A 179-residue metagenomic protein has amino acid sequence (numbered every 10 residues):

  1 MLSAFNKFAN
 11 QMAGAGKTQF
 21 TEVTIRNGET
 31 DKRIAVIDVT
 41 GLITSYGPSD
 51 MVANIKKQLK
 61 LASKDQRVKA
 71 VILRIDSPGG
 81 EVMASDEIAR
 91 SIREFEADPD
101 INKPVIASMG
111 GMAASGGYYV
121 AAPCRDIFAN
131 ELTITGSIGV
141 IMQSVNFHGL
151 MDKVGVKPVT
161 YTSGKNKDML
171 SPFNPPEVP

Functional and structural regions predicted by a protein language model:
M1-K103, M112-P179: Small-residue-centered hinge/linker elements
